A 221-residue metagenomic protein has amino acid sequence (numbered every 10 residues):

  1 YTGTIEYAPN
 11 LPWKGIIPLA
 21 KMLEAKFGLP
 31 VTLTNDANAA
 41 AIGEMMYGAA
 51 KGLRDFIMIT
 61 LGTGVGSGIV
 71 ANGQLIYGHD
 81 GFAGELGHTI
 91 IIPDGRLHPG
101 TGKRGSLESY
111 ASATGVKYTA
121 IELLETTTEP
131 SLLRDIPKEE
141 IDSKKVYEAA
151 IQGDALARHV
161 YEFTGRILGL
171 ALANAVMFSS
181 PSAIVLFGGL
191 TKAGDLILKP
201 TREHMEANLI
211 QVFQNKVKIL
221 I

Functional and structural regions predicted by a protein language model:
Y1-T4, A20-L29, G43-D55, L75 (+1 more regions): ATP-binding/phosphotransfer module of carbohydrate and carboxylate kinases, centering on a glycine-rich
I5-G15: A charged helix-plus-loop insertion that forms the helical arch/lid used to bind and gate nucleic-acid substrates
L11, G81-F82: Residue-level structural signal for beta-strand termini and adjacent loop
P18, F82-G95: A short, polar/charged loop-to-alpha-helix boundary motif
V31-N35: General beta-strand structural signal in soluble alpha/beta enzymes
D36, G62: Active-site glycine-centered loops adjacent to acidic/histidine catalytic or metal-binding residues that shape
F56-T60, G66-G68: Short glycine-aspartate micro-motif
V65-V70, T89: Short beta-strand scaffold segments in enzyme catalytic cores
